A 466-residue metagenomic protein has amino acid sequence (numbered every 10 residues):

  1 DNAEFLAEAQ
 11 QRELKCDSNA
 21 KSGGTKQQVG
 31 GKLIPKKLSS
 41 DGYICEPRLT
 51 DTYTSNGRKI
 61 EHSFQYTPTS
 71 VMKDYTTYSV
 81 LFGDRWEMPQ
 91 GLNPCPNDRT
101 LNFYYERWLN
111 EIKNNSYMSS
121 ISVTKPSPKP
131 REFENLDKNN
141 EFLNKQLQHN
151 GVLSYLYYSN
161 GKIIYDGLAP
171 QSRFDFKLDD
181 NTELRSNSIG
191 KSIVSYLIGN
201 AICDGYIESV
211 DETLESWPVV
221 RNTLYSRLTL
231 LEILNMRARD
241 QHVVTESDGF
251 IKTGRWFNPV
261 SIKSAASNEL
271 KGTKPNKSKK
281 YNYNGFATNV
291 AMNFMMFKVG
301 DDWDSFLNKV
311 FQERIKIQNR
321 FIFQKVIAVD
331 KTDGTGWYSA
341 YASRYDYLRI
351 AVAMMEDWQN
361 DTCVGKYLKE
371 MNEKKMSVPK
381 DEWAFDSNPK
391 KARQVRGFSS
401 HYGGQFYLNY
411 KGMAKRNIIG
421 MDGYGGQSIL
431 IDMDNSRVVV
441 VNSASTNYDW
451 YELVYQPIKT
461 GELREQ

Functional and structural regions predicted by a protein language model:
D1-G24: Alpha-helical, heptad-rich or low-complexity scaffold/stalk segments that mediate oligomerization or tethering
K26-F176, I207, P457-Q466: N-terminal leader/targeting segments and the immediately adjacent pre-domain N-terminus
N144-K145, F176-D180, R185-S186, A201-K280: Active-site-proximal loop and beta-strand segments within enzyme catalytic domains
G161, T182-S209, I233, A291-M295 (+1 more regions): Active-site SXXK
L168, D180-N181, T245-Y338: Catalytic-site signature segments of enzymes, centered on catalytic residues
D204-Q241, V299-W337, A342, Q359-T362: Active-site helix/loop module of the DD-peptidase/beta-lactamase fold, centered on the serine-lysine SxxK catalytic
A287-F294, Y338-C363, Q427-A444: Active-site-proximal alpha-helical segments within enzyme catalytic domains
I317-N319, Q324, K374-V438: Active-site Gly/Thr loop motif
